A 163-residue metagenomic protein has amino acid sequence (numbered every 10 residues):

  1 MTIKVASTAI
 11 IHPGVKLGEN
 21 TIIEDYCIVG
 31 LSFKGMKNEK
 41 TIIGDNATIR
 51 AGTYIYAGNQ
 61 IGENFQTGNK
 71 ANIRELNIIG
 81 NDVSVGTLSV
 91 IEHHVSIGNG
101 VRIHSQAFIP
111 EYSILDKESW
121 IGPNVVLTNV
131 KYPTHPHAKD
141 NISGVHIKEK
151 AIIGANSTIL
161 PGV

Functional and structural regions predicted by a protein language model:
I3-V163: Structural signal for interior beta-strand "rungs" in well-ordered beta-sheet cores of soluble enzyme domains
